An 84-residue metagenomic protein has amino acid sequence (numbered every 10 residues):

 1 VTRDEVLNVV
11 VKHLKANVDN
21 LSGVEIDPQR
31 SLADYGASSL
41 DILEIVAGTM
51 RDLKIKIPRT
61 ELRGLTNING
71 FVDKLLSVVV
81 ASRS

Functional and structural regions predicted by a protein language model:
V1-V46, R51-S84: Phosphopantetheine-dependent thiolation modules in NRPS/PKS and related acyl-activating systems
